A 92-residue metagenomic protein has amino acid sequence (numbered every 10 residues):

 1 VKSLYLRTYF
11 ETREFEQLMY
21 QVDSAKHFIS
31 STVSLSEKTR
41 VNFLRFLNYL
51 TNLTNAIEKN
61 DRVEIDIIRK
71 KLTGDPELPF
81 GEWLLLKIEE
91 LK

Functional and structural regions predicted by a protein language model:
V1, I29-N42: Boundary/linker segments of alpha-helical solenoid repeat arrays
K2-L4, Y9, Q21, F46: TPR repeat positional signature
Y5, Y49-L50, T54: Structural register within alpha-helical repeat arrays
E14, V22, R62-I67: Long, C-terminal catalytic modules of enzymes
F15-V33: TPR/TPR-like (Sel1-like) alpha-helical repeat modules
F28-S31, K71-D75: Residue position in alpha-helical solenoids
